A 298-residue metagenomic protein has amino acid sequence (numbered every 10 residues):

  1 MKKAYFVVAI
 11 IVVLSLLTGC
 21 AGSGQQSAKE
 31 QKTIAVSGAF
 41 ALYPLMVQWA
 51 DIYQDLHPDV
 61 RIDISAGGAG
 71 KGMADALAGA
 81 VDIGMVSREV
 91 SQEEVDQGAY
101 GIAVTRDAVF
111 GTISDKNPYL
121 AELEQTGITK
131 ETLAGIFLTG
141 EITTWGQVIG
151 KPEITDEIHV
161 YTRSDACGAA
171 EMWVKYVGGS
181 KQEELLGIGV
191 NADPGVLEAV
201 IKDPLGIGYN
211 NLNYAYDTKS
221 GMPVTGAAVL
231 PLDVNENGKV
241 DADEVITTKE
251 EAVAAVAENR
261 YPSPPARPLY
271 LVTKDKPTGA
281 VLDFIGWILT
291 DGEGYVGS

Functional and structural regions predicted by a protein language model:
M1-T33: Short, low-complexity disordered leader/linker segments with a strong preference for bacterial N-terminal type II
C20-L77, V86-V90, V95, Y100-A103 (+2 more regions): Exported/periplasmic ABC-transporter solute-binding proteins
